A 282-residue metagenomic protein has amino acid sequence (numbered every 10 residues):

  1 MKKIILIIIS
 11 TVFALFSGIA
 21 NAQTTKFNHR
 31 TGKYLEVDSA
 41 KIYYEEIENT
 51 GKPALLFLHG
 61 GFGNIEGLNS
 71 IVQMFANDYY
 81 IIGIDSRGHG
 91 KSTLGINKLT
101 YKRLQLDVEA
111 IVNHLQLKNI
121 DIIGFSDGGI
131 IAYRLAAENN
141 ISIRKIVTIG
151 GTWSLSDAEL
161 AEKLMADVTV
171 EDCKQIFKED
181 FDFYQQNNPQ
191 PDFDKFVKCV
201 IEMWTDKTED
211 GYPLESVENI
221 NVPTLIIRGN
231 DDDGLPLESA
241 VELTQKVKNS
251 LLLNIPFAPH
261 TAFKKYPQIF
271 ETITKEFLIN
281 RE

Functional and structural regions predicted by a protein language model:
A40-K91: Conserved HGGG/HGGXW glycine-rich cap/lid loop of the alpha/beta-hydrolase fold
G83-I123: Active-site loop/oxyanion-hole signature of alpha/beta-hydrolase fold enzymes
I130-E138, R144-I176: Flexible "cap/lid" loop of the alpha/beta hydrolase fold
C199-S216: Active-site nucleophile elbow and catalytic-triad environment of alpha/beta-hydrolase enzymes
P213, V222, P236-Q245: Short alpha-helix in the alpha/beta-hydrolase fold that links the catalytic acid
I220, I226-R228: Short beta-strand/loop motif that positions the catalytic acidic residue of the alpha/beta-hydrolase fold
D231-L235, H260-T261: Acidic catalytic loop of the alpha/beta-hydrolase fold
S250, P256-E282: Catalytic active-site module of serine/aspartate enzymes centered on a nucleophile-bearing elbow/loop
